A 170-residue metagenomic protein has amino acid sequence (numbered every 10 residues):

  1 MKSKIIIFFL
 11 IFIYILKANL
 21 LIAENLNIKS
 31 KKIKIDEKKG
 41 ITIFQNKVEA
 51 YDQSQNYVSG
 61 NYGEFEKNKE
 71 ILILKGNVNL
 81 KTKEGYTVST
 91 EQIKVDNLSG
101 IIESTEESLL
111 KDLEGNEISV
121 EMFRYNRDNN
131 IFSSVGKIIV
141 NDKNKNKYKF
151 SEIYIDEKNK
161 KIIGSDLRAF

Functional and structural regions predicted by a protein language model:
M1-A23: Gram-negative bacterial Sec-dependent N-terminal signal peptides
N19-F170: N-terminal amphipathic/hydrophobic interface segments
